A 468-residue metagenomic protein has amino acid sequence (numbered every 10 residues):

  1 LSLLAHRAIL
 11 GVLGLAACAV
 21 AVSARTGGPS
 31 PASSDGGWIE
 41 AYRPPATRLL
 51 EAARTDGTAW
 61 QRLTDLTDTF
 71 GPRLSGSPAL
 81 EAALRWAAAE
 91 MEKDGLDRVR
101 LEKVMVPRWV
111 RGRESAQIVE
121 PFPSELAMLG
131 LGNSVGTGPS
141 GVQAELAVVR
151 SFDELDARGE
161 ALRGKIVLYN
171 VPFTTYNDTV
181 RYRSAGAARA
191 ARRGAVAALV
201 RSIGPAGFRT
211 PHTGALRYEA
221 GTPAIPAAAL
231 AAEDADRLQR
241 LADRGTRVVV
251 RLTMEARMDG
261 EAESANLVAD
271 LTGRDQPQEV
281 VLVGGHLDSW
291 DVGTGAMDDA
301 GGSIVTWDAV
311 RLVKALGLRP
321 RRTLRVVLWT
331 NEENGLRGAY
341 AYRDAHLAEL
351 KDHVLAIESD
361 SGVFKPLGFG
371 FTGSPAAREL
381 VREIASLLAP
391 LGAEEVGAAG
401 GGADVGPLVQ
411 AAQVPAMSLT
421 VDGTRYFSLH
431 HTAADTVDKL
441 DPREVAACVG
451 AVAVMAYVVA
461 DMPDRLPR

Functional and structural regions predicted by a protein language model:
R7-A21: Bacterial N-terminal signal peptides
P31-W38, Y42-P45, T64, D68-I166 (+1 more regions): Noncatalytic luminal/extracellular "stalk/propeptide" segments of secretory-pathway proteins
G37-S77, T210-A215, D288, L355-F364 (+2 more regions): N-terminal capping segment at the start of a domain
R43-P45, E120-G159, L216-A296, R311 (+1 more regions): Soluble metallo-hydrolase cores and metallopeptidase-like ectodomains found primarily in the secretory/periplasmic
A46-R54, D68-P78, S115, N133 (+9 more regions): Second-shell loop/turn segments in exported
P123, P139, A144, I225-L230 (+5 more regions): Metal-dependent peptidase/peptidase-like ectodomains
T174-T175, Y182-A185, R189, E263-N266 (+2 more regions): Acidic/histidine-rich catalytic neighborhood of metal-dependent amide-processing enzymes
R311, A315, R322, F427-R468: His/Asp/Glu-rich mid-to-C-terminal helical/loop segments that flank catalytic regions of hydrolases
